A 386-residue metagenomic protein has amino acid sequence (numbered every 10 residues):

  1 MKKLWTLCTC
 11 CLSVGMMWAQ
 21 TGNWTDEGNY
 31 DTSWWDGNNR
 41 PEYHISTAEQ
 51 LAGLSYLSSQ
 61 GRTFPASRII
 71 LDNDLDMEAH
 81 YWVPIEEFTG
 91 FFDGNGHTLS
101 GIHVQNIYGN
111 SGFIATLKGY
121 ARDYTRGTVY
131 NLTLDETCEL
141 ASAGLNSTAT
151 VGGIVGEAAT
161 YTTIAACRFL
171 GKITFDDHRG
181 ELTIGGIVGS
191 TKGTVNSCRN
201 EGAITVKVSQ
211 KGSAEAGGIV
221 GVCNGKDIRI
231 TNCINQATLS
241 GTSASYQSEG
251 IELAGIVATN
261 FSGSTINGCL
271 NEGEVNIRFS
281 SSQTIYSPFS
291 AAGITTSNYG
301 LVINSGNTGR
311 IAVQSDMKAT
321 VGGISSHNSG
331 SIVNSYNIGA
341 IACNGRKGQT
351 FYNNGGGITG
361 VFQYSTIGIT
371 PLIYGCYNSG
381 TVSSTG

Functional and structural regions predicted by a protein language model:
M1-Q20: Sec-dependent, cleavable N-terminal signal peptides
Q20-G386: Surface-exposed repetitive/solenoidal architectures
